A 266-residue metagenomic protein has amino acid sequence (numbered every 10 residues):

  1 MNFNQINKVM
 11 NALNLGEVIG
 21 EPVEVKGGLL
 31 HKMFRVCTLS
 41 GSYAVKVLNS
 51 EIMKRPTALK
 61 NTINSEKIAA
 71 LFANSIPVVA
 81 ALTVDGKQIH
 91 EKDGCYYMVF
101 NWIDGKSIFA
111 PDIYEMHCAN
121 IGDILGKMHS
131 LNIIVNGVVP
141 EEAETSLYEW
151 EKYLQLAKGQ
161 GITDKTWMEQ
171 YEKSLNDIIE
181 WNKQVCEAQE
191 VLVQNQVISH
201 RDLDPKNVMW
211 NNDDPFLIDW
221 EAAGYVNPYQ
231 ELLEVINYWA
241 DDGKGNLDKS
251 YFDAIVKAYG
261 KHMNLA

Functional and structural regions predicted by a protein language model:
M1-E21: Juxta-kinase regulatory segment immediately upstream of eukaryotic protein kinase catalytic domains
P22-G27: Protein kinase glycine-rich loop
L29-T38, A44-V45, K183-Q230: Active-site acidic catalytic loop and adjacent metal/ATP-binding pocket of ATP-dependent phosphoryl transfer enzymes
L48-G94, M116-A119: A conserved alpha-helical element in kinase catalytic cores
A73, H129-I133, A240, G260-M263: Protein kinase-like catalytic domain
D93-K106: Conserved short submotifs of the Hanks-type protein kinase catalytic core that shape the nucleotide-binding pocket
P111, E115-Q170, Q196: A cross-family kinase active-site recognition segment
Y229-N264: Active-site activation/catalytic loop segments of kinase-like enzymes and analogous catalytic loops in related
